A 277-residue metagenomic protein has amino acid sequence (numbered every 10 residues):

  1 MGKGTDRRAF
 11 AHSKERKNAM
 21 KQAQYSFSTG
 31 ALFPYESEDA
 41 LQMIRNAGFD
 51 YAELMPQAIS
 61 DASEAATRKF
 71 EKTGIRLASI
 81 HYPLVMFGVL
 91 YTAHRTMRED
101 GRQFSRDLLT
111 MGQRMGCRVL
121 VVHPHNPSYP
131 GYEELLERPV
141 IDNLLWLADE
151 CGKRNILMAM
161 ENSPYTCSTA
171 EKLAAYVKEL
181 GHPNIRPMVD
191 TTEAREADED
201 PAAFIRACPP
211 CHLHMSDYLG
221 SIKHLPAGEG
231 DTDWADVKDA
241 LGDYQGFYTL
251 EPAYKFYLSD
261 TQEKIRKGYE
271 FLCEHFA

Functional and structural regions predicted by a protein language model:
K3, R7-R8, H12-Q113, H182 (+2 more regions): N-terminal pre-domain/capping segments
R8, K14-S26, A31-R45, C167-R186 (+1 more regions): Histidine-acidic metal/acid-base catalytic patches
Q22-S26, Y51-E53, R76-S79, R118-V121 (+4 more regions): Structural preference for beta-strand elements that scaffold enzyme active sites
A58-I59, P83-L84, N126-P127, Y165-T166 (+1 more regions): Conserved beta-strand edge residues that scaffold enzyme active sites
A62-A66, Y132-E133, S259: Metal-dependent catalytic neighborhoods of phosphoester/phosphodiester hydrolases
A65-G74, N143-E150, F204, D236-A240: Catalytic-core regions built around general acid/base machinery
P83-V89, P127-Y129, D217-K223: Conserved radical SAM core fold
Y91-R186, E196, Q262-E263: Active-site acidic/histidine proton-transfer and metal-coordination neighborhood in alpha/beta enzyme cores
